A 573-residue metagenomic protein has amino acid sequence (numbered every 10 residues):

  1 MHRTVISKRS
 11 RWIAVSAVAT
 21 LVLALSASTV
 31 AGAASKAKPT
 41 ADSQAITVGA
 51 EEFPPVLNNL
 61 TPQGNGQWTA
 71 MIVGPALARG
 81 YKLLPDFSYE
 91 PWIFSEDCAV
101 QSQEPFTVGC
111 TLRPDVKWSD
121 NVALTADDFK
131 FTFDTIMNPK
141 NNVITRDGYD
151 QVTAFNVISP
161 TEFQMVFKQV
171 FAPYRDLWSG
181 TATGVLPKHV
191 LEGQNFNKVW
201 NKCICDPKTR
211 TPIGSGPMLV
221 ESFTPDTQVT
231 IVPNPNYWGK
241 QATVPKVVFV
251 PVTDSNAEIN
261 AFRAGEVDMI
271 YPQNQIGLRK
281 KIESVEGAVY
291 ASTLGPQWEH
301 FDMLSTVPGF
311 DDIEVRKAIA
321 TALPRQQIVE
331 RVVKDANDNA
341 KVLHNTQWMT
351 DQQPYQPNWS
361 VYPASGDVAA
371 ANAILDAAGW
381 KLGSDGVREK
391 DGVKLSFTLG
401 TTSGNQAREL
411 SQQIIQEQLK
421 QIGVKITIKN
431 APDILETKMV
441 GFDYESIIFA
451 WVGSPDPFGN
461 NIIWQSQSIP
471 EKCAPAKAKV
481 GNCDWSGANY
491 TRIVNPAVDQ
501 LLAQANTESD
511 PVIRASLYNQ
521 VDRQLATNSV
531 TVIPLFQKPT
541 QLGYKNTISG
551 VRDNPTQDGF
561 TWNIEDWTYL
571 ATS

Functional and structural regions predicted by a protein language model:
P39, V329, A364, A373 (+3 more regions): Extracytoplasmic/peripheral linker and loop segments enriched in polar/acidic and small residues with frequent Thr/Pro
G49-Q103, D134, I213-G214: N-terminal lobe/hinge region of extracytoplasmic solute-binding protein
G74, P85-S88, A182-A242, V368-A369 (+1 more regions): Gly/Pro-rich hinge or "lid" segments in bacterial periplasmic/extracellular proteins
R113, D206, P233-K281, Q413-Q416 (+2 more regions): Ligand-site clamp/hinge motif
R146-N197: Surface-exposed binding/hinge segments that line and control ligand-binding clefts or catalytic entry sites
M218, A340-S384, S403-L410: Structural transition elements
P225, W380-S454, P511, Q537-T540: Ligand/substrate-recognition segments at binding pockets and active sites
L542-S573: Long beta-strand-rich cores associated with HINT superfamily self-processing modules
